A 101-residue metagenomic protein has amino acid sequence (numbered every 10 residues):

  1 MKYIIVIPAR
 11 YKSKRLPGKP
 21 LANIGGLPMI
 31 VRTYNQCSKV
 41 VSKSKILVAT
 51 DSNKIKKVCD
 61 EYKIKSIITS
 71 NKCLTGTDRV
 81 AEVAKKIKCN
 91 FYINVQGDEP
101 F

Functional and structural regions predicted by a protein language model:
K2-A49: N-terminal glycine-rich phosphate-binding loop and ensuing alpha1 helix
L47, N53-F101: Short phosphate-binding loop-to-helix
